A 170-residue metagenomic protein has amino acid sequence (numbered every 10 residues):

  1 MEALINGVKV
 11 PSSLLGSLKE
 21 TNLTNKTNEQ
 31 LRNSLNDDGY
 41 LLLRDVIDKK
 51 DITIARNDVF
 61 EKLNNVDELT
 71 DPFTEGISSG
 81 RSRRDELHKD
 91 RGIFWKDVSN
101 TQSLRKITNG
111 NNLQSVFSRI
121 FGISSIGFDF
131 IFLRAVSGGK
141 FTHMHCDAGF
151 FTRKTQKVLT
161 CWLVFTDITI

Functional and structural regions predicted by a protein language model:
M1-D37, R44-M144, F150-F151: Non-heme Fe(II)-dependent double-stranded beta-helix
T152-I170: Short, conserved beta-strand element in jelly-roll/cupin
